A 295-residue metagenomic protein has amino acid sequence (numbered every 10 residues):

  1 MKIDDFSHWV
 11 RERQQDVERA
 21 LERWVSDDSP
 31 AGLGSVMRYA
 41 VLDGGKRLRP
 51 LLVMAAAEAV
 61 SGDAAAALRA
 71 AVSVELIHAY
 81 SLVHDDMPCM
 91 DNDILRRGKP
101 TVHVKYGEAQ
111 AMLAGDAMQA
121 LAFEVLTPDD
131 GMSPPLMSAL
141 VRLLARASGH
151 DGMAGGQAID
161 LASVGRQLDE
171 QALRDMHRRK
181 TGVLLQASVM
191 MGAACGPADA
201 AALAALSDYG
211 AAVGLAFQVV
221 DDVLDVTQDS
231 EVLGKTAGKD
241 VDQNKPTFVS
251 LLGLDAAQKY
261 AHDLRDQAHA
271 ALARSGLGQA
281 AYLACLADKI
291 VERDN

Functional and structural regions predicted by a protein language model:
M1-V25: N-terminal amphipathic/basic leader segments beginning at the initiator methionine
E22, S29-H269, L277-V291: Mg2+-dependent prenyl diphosphate-binding active-site environment of isoprenoid biosynthetic enzymes
R293-N295: Charged C-terminal helix
